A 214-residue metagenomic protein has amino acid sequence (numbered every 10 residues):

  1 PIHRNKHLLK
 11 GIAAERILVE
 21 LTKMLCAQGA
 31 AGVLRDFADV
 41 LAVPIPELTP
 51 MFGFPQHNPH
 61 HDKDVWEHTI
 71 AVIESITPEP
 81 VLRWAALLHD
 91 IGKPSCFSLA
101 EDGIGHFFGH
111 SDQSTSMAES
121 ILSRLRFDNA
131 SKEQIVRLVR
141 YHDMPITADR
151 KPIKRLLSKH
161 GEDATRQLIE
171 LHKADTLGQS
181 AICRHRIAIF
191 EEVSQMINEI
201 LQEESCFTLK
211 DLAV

Functional and structural regions predicted by a protein language model:
P1, S120-R124, T176-V214: Charged substrate- and nucleic-acid-binding regions of tRNA-handling and nucleotidyl-transfer enzymes, centered on
P1-L87, I91-G109, Q113-F127: Glycine- and charge-enriched loop/helix tracts that form the active or gating conduit in phosphate/cation-handling
I2-K6, L21, V33-L34, P44-L48 (+3 more regions): Generic structural signal of hydrophobic/aromatic residues within well-ordered alpha-helices of folded domains
L9-I12, Q28-G32, V40-I45, P55 (+5 more regions): Short secondary-structure junctions and interdomain/linker hinges
I17, V33, H68, L87 (+5 more regions): General structural feature for long, well-ordered alpha-helical segments within catalytic domains of soluble enzymes
D39, M51-F54, D90, Q134-H142 (+2 more regions): A glycine-rich phosphate-binding loop feature that marks nucleotide/adenosyl-phosphate handling sites
Q56-E74, F127-R184: Histidine/acidic-rich helix-loop-helix segments that form or flank divalent-metal centers in metalloenzyme catalytic
E79, R83, V136, D163-L171 (+2 more regions): Active-site lining segments that contact anionic ligands and/or coordinate catalytic metals
